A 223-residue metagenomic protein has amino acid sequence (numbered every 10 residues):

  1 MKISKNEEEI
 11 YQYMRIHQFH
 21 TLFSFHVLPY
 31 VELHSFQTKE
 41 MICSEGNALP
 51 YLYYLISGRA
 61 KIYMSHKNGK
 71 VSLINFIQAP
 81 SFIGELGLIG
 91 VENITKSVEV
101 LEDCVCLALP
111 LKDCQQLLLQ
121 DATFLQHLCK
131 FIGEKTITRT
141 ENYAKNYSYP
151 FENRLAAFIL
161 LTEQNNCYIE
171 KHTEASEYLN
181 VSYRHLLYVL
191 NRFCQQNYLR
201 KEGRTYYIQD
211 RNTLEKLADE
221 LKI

Functional and structural regions predicted by a protein language model:
M1-T38, I83, G87-L88: Cyclic nucleotide-binding regulatory module and flanking cytosolic helices
E32, M41, R59-M64, F82 (+1 more regions): Short beta-strand segments in beta-sandwich/barrel cores
Q37-T38, I56-S57, Q78, E102: A cytosolic small-molecule/anion-sensing beta-strand core signal
I42-N47: Short phosphate-coordinating micro-motif centered on Lys-Gly-acidic
P50-I62, A79-P80: Glycine- and acidic-residue-biased ligand/ion/polar-headgroup-sensing regions
L73-K130: Cyclic-nucleotide recognition modules
L101, L118-R184: Polybasic "coupling" helices that flank or enter modular domains
Y149, F158-I223: Phosphate-/nucleic-acid-contacting segments
